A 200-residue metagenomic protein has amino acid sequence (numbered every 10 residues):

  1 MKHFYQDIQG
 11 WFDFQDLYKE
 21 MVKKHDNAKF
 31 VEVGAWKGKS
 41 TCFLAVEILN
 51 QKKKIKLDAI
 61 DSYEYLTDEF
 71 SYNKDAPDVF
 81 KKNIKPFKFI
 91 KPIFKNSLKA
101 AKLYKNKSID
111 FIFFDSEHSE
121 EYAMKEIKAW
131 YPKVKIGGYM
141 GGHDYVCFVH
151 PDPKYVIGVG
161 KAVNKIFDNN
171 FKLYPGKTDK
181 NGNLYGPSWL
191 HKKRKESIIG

Functional and structural regions predicted by a protein language model:
K2-G200: S-adenosylmethionine/decaboxylated-SAM
